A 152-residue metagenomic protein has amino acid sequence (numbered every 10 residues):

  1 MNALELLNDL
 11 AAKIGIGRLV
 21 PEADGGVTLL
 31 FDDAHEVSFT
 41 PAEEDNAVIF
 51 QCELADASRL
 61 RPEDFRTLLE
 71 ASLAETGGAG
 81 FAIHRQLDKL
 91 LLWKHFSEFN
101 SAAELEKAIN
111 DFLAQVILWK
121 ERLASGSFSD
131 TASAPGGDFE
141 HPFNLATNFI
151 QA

Functional and structural regions predicted by a protein language model:
M1-E36, H84: Charge-rich, low-complexity N-terminal segments
A12, T67-E75, N110-E121: Short, intrinsically disordered, mixed-charge
A23, A42-E44, Q86: Structural motif
V37-A55: Short, well-structured hydrophobic secondary-structure segments
Q51-D88: Short, internal acidic amphipathic alpha-helical interface segments that mediate docking to partner proteins
L90-K94: Short, aliphatic-rich beta-strand segments
F99-A132: A contiguous, mid-protein "functional segment" used to position or interact with cofactors/ions or partner subunits
A124-A152: Short terminal or interdomain "cap/linker" segment that borders an active site or interface and mediates
